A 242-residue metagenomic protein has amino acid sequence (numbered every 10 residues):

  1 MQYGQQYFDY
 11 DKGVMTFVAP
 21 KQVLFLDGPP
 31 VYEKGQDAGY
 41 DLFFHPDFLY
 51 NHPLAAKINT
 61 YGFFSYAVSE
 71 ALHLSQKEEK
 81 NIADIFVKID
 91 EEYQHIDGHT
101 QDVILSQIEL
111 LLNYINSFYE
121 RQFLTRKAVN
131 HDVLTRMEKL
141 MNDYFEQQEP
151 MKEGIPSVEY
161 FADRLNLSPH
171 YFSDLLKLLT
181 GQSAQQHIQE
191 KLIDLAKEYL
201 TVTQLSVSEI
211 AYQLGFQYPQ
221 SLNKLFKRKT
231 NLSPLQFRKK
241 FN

Functional and structural regions predicted by a protein language model:
M1-S65: N-terminal regulatory/effector-sensing and dimerization cores that precede helix-turn-helix DNA-binding domains
G13, Y160-L167, F172, L176 (+3 more regions): Append "Primarily bacterial transcriptional regulators
F63-E109, Y114: Amphipathic alpha-helical segments enriched in hydrophobic/aromatic residues interleaved with Lys/Arg
K127-L165, Q186-L205: A short, Lys/Arg-enriched amphipathic alpha-helix from helix-turn-helix/homeodomain DNA-binding modules
K139, D174-L175, Q186, E198 (+2 more regions): DNA-binding alpha-helical recognition surfaces that contact promoter or target DNA
L178-P219, K239-N242: Terminal helix-turn-helix DNA-binding modules in bacterial transcription factors
N223-N242: …primarily DNA-binding HTH/wHTH and HhH modules…
